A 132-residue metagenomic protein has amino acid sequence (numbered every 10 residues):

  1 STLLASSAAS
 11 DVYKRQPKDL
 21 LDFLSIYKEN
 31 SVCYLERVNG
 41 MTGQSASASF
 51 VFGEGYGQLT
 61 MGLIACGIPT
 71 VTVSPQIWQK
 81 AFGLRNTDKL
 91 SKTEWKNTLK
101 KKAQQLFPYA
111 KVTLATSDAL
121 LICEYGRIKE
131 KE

Functional and structural regions predicted by a protein language model:
S1-A9, Y13: Single conserved hydrophobic/aromatic residue that forms the stacking wall/gate of nucleotide- or nucleobase-binding
P17-E29: Short amphipathic alpha-helices and their capping/turn segments at secondary-structure boundaries
E29-T42, A46, T70-S74: Short glycine-rich phosphate-binding loop at a beta-alpha junction
M41-A48, F107-V112: A short glycine/serine-rich beta->alpha loop
A48-G57: Charged helix-capping and loop-helix junction motifs
I64-A65: Anion (oxyanion) recognition and catalysis
V71-K102: Short alpha-helix plus adjacent loop in nuclease-associated cores
L99-K102, L106-E132: Acidic, Mg2+-coordinating catalytic module of metal-dependent nucleases/exonucleases that use a two-metal-ion mechanism
